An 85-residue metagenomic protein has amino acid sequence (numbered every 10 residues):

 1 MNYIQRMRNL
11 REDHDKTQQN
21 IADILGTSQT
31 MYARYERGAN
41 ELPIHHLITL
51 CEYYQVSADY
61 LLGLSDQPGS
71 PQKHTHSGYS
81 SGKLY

Functional and structural regions predicted by a protein language model:
M1, E12-D13, E41, E52: Short amphipathic helical patch at the helix-1/turn junction of helix-turn-helix
M1-Q5, G69-P71: A detector for short, charged/polar N-terminal pre-domain segments
Q5-I24, T49: Short basic helix-loop element that most often maps to the first helix and adjoining turn of HTH DNA-binding modules
M7, I21-A22, Y32-Y35, L61: Conserved hydrophobic/aromatic packing and binding residues within compact polymer-binding modules
L25-E41: Recognition helix of helix-turn-helix/homeodomain-like DNA-binding domains that insert into the DNA major groove
G26, H45-Y60: DNA major-groove recognition helix of helix-turn-helix/homeodomain DNA-binding modules
E36, Y54, S65: DNA major-groove recognition helix of helix-turn-helix
L62-Y85: Short, charged recognition helix plus adjacent turn of helix-turn-helix-like nucleic-acid-binding domains
